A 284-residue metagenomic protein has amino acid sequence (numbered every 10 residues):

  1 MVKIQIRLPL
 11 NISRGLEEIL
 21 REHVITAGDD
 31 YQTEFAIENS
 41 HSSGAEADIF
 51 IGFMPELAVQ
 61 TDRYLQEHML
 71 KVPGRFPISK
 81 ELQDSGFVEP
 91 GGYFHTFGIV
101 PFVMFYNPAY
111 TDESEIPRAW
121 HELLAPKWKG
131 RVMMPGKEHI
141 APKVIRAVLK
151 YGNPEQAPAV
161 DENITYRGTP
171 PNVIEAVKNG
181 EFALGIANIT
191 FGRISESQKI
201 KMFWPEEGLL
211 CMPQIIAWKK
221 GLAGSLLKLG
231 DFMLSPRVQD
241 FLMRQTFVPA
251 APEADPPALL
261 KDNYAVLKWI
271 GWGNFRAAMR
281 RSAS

Functional and structural regions predicted by a protein language model:
M1-P117, E122-L124: N-terminal segment of the mature folded domain
Q5-N11, E89-F94, F105-A109, E113 (+3 more regions): Short beta-strand->loop
G44-G52, W128-G130, K178-A187: Alpha-to-beta junction loops
H68-P77, F94, Q198-L210, K220: Short beta-strand->loop
M104-Y110, C211-G224, F241-Q245: A bilobed periplasmic-binding-protein/Venus flytrap-type ligand-binding module shared by bacterial periplasmic
Y110-R118, K150-E155, G221-L226: Short helix-loop capping/hinge motifs at secondary-structure junctions, enriched in acidic/polar residues
M133, K137, A141-E207: Ligand-binding pocket segment of bilobal, Venus flytrap-like solute-binding proteins
G224, F232-S284: Extracellular/periplasmic juxtamembrane helices and adjacent flexible linkers that interface with membrane partners
